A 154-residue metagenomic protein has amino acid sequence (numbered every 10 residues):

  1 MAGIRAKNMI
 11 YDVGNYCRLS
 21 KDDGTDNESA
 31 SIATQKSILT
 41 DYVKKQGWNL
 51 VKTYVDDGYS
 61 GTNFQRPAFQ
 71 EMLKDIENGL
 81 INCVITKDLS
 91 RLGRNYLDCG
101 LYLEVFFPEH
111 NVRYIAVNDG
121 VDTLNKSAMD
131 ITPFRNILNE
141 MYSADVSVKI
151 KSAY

Functional and structural regions predicted by a protein language model:
M1-A153: Short, structured surface patches at the beginning of a domain
